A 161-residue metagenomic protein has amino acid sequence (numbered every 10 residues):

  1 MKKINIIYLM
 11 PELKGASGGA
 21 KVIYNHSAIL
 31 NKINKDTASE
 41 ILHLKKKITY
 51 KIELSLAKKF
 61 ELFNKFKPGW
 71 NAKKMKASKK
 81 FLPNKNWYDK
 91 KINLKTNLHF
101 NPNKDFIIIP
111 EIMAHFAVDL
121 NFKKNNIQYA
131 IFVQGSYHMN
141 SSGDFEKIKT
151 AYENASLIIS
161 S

Functional and structural regions predicted by a protein language model:
M1-F106: N-terminal pre-catalytic "stem/leader" segment of glycosyltransferase-like enzymes
G19, I109-E111, S160-S161: Replace "coordinates the UDP/GDP/TDP-sugar" with "coordinates nucleotide-activated sugar donors
L30-I33, S156-S161: Short, intrinsically disordered, charge-balanced linker/junction segments flanking boundaries in proteins
E40-L44, F132, I159-S161: Short internal beta-strands
G69-N154: Extended catalytic core of nucleotide-activated donor transferases of GT-like folds
